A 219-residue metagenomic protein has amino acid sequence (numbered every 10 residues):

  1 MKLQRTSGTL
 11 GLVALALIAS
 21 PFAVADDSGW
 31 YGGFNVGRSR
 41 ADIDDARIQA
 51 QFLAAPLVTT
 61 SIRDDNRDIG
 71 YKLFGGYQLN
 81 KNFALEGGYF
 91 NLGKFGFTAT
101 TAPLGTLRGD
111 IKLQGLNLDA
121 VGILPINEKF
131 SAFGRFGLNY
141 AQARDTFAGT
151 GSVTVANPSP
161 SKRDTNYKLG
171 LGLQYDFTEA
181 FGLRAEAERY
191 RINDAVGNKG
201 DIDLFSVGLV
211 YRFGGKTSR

Functional and structural regions predicted by a protein language model:
K2-R5, G11-A14, P21-R219: Gram-negative outer-membrane beta-barrel domains
